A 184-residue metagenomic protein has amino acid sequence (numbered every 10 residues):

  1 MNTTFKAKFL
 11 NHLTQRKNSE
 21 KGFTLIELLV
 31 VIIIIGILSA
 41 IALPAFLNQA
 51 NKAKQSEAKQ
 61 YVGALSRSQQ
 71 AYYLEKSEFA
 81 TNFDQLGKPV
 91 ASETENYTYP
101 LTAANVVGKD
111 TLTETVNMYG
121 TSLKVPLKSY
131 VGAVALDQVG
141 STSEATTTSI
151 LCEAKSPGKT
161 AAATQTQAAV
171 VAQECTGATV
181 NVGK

Functional and structural regions predicted by a protein language model:
M1-F23: N-terminal leader/signal peptides at the extreme start of proteins
T4, T14, N48-E95: Conserved hydrophobic/amphipathic alpha-helical signal-anchor segments
N18-A50, A58: N-terminal single-pass transmembrane signal-anchor helix
I35-I37, P44, Q70-A71, A104-V106: N-terminal start-of-chain detector that recognizes signal peptides and the immediate post-cleavage beginning
L74-K184: Periplasmic/extracellular, small/polar-rich flexible segments of pilin-like filament-forming proteins
